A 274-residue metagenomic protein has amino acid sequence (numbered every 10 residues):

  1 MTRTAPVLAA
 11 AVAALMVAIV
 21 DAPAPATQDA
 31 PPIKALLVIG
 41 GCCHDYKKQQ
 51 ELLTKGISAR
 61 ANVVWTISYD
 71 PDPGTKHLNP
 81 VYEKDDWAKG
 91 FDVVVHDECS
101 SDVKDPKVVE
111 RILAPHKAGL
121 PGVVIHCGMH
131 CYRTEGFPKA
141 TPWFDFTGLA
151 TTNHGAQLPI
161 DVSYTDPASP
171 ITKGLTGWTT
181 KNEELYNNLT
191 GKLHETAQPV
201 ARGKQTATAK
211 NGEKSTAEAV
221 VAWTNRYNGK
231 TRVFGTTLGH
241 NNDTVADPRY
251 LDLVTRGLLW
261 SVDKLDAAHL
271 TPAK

Functional and structural regions predicted by a protein language model:
M1-A5: Positively charged n-region of N-terminal signal peptides that target proteins for export
V7-I19: Bacterial N-terminal signal peptides
I19-Q28: Signal peptide processing junction and immediate N-terminal pro/mature segment of secreted/exported proteins
D29-P32, K48, A59, T206-V220 (+1 more regions): Extracellular ligand-binding/catalytic regions of CAZymes and related secreted enzymes and adhesion modules
K34-V38, D45-C131: Helical hinge/lid and interdomain linker segments adjacent to catalytic or ligand-binding clefts that mediate domain
G40-C43, C99, G155-I160, G239-P248: Active-site rim elements
S58, V64-T66, A156-K230: Catalytic beta-strand/loop cores that center a nucleophilic Ser/Cys/Thr and support acyl-enzyme chemistry
S101-G174: A glycine-rich, often tryptophan-bearing local segment used as a flexible ligand/cofactor-contacting loop or short
